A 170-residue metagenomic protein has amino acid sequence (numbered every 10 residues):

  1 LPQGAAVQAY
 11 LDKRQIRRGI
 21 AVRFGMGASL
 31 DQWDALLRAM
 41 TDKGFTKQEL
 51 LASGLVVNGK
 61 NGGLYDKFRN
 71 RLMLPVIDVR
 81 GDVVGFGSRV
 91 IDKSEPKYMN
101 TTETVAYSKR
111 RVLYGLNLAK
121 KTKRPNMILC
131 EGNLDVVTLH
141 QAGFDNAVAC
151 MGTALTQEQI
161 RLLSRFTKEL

Functional and structural regions predicted by a protein language model:
L1-Q3, A28-Q32: Short acidic alpha-helix initiation/capping motifs at coil-to-helix transition points, especially at protein N-termini
L1-V22: Non-catalytic interaction/clamp surfaces of large macromolecular machines
A9, L30-L170: Phosphate-handling DNA/RNA-contact segment within nucleic-acid enzymes
Q15-M26, F45-A52: Short, surface-exposed acidic
